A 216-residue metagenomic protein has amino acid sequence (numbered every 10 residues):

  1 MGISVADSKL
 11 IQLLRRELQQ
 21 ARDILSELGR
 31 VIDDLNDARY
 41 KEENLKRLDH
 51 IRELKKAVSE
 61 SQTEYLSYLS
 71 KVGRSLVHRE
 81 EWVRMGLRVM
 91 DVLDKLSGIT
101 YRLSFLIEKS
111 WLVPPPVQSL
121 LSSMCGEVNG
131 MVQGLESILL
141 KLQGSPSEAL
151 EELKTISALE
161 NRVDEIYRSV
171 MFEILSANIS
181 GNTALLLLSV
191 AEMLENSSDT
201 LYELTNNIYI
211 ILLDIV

Functional and structural regions predicted by a protein language model:
M1-V216: Cytosolic, long alpha-helical scaffolding segments
